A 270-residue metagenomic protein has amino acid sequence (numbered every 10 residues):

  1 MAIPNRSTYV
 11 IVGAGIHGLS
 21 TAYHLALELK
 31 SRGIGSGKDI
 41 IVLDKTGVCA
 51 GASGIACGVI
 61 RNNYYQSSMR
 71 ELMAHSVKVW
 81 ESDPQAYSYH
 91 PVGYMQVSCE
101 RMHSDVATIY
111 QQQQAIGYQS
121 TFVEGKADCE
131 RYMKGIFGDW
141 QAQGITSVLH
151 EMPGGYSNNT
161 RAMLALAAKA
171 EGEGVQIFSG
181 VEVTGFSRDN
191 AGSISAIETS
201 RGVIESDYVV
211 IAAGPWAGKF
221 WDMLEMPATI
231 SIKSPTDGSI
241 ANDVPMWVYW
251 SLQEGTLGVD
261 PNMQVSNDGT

Functional and structural regions predicted by a protein language model:
M1-R6: A short, basic/flexible loop-to-alpha-helix module at the beginning of a structural domain
S7-I41: N-terminal Rossmann-like FAD-binding beta1-loop-alpha1 element of flavoenzymes
H17, V48, W216: Conserved Rossmann-like nucleotide-cofactor binding loop
S20, R61, F186-S193, E198-T270: Flavin-dependent oxidoreductases
Y23, L27-S31, L164, A168 (+2 more regions): Short, well-ordered alpha-helices that flank and scaffold nucleotide-derived cofactor binding pockets
H24-E28, D39, K45-S120: Conserved FAD-binding subdomain of flavin-dependent enzymes
E81-S82, R101-S179, T184-S193, E198: Flavin (FAD/FMN) cofactor-binding and adjacent substrate-gating region of FAD-dependent oxidoreductase domains
